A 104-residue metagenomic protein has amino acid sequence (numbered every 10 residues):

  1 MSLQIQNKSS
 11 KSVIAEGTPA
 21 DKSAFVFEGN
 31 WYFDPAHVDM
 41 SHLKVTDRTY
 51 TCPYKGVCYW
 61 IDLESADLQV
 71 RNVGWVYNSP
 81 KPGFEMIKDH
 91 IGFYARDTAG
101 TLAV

Functional and structural regions predicted by a protein language model:
M1-V104: Terminal leader/tail segments of proteins
